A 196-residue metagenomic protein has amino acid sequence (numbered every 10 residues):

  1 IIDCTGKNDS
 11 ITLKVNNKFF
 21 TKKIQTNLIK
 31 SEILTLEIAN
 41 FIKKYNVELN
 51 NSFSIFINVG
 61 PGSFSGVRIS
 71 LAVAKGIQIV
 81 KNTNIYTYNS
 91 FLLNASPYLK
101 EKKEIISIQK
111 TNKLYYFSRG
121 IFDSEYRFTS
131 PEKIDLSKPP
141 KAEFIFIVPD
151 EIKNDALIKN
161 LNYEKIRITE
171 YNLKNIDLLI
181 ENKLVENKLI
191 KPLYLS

Functional and structural regions predicted by a protein language model:
I1-I57, F144: N-terminal beta-alpha supersecondary unit
I1-N16, Y86-S196: Oxyanion-binding and handling regions
I38, V73-I77, A95: Buried hydrophobic packing segments
F41, V80, N182-K183: Change "in soluble alpha/beta enzymes" to "in soluble alpha/beta proteins
N46, Q78, S96-L99: N-terminal cationic-hydrophobic initiation segments that often serve targeting/anchoring roles
S54-S90: DPxDG-like acidic metal-binding loop motif
